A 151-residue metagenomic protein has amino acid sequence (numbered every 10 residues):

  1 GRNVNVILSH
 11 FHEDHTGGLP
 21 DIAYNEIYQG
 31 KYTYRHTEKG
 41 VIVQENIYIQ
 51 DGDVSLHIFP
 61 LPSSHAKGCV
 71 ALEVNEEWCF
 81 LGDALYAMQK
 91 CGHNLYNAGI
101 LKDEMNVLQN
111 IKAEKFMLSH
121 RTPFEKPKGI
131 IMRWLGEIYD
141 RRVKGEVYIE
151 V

Functional and structural regions predicted by a protein language model:
G1-N3, E38-D103: Catalytic core of the metallo-beta-lactamase
G1-Q50: Active-site HxH/HxHxD metal-binding segment of metal-dependent hydrolases
S9, Q29-G30, F80-D83, S119: Active-site flanking residues adjacent to catalytic metal/cofactor-binding acidic residues
F11-G18, Y34-T37, H65-G68, Y86-Q89 (+1 more regions): Active-site environment of divalent metal-dependent phosphoester hydrolases
G18-D21, H93, G129-I131: Short amphipathic alpha-helical segments
I22-N25, Y96-A98, R133-G136: Glycine-rich, phosphate-binding/catalytic loops in enzymes
I100-V151: Divalent-metal (often Zn2+) His-rich catalytic cores of metallo-beta-lactamase-fold enzymes
